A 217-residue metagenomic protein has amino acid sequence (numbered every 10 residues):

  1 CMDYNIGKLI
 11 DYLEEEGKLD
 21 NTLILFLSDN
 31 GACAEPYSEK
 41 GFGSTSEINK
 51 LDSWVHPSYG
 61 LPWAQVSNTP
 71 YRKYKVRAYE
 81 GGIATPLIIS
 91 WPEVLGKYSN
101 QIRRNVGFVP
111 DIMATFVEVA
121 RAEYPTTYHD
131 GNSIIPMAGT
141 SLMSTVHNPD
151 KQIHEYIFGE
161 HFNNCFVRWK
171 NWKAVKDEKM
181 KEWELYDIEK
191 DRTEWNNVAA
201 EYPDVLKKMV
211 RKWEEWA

Functional and structural regions predicted by a protein language model:
C1-N5: Outer-membrane beta-barrel transmembrane strands
D11-W91, Y98: Histidine-centered active-site microenvironments of extracellular/periplasmic hydrolases and transferases
S53-G82, V94-N105, V109-K190, V205 (+1 more regions): C-terminal cap/loop subdomain of S1 sulfatases and analogous C-terminal strand-loop tails that border
Y202, L206-W213: Short amphipathic alpha-helical coiled-coil/interface segments
